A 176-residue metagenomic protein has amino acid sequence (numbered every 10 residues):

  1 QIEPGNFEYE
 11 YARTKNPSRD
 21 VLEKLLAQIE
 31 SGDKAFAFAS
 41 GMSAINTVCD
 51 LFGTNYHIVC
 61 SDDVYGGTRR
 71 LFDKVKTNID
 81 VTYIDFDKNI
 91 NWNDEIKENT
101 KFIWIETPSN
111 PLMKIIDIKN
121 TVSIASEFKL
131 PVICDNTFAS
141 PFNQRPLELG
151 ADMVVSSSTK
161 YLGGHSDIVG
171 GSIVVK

Functional and structural regions predicted by a protein language model:
Q1-L51, G67-K74: Conserved N-terminal alpha-helix of the aminotransferase class I/II PLP-enzyme fold
A35-K176: Conserved PLP-enzyme active-site core in the AAT-like
